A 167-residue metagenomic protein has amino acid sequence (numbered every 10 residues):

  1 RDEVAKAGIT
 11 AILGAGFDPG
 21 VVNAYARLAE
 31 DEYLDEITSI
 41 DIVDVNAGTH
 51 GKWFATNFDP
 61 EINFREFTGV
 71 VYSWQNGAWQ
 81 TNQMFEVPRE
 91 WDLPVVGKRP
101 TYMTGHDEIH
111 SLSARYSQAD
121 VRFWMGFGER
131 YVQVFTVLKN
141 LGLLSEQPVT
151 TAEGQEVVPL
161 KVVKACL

Functional and structural regions predicted by a protein language model:
R1, D18-V21, V43-H50: Short gly/pro/ser/thr-enriched loop/turn and capping motifs at secondary-structure boundaries
R1-A11: Rossmann-fold NAD(P)-binding glycine/threonine-rich loop
I9, G14-A15, V45, N76: Fold-independent oxyanion-binding glycine-rich loops and adjacent beta-strand/coil segments at enzyme active sites
I12-Y25, E30: Short alpha-helices
E32-L167: C-terminal catalytic/substrate-binding lobe primarily of soluble NAD(P)-dependent oxidoreductases
